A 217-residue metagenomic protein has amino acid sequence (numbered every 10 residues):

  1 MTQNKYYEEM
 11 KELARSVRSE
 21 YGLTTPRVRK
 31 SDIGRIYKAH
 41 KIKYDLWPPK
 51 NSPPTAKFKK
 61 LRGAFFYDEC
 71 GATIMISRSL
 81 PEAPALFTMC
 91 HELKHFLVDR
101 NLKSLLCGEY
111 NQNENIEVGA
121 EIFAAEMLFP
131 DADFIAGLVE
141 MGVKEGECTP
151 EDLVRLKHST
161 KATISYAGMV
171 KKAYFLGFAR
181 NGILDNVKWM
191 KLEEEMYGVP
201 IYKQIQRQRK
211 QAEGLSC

Functional and structural regions predicted by a protein language model:
M1-C217: Active-site hotspot residues in diverse enzymes, especially metal/ion-binding acidic/histidine motifs
